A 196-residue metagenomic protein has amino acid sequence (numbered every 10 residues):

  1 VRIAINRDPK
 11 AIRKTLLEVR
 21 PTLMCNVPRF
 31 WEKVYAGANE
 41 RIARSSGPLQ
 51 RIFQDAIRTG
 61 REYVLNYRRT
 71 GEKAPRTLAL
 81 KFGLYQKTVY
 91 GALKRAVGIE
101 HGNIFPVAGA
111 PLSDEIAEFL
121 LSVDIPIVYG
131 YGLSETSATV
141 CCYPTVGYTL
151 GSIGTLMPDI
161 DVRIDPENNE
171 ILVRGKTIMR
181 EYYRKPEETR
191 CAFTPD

Functional and structural regions predicted by a protein language model:
V1-A4, D124-P126: A short helix-loop-beta submotif of the ANL/AMP-binding
I3-V19, C25, R44-P48: ATP-dependent adenylate-forming carboxylate-activation enzymes
P9-K10, P28-R29, Q50, A110 (+1 more regions): Alpha-helix N-cap/helix-start capping motif
A11, F30-E32, E135: Conserved nucleotide-binding/hydrolysis micro-motifs of P-loop NTPases
T15, V34-A36, A138-V140: Short, charged, surface-exposed secondary-structure boundary motifs
T15-E18, G37-A38, K185: Residue-level signal for well-ordered alpha-helical positions
P21-G102: Alpha-helical "lid/cap" subdomains adjacent to substrate-binding clefts that gate access and reposition the ligand
M24, V64, K81, Y85-D196: Conserved AMP-binding/adenylate-forming
